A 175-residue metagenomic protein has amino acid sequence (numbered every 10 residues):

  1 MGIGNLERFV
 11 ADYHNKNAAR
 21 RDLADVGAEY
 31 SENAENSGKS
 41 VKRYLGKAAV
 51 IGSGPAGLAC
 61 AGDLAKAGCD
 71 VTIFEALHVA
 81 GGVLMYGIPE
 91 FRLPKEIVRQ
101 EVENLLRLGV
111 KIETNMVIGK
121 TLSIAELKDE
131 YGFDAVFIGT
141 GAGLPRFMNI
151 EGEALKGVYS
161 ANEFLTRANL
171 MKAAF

Functional and structural regions predicted by a protein language model:
M1: Local cysteine-cluster metal-coordination motifs and their immediate loop/turn environment, predominantly Fe-S cluster
L6, V10-K42, Q100-V117, P145-F175: Glycine-rich dinucleotide-binding loop and its adjacent helix/turn
G46: Nucleotide donor/acceptor-binding cores
V50-K120, R146-E153, E163: Beta1-alpha1 glycine-rich phosphate/pyrophosphate-binding loop at the start of Rossmann-like nucleotide-binding domains
I51, F74, G132-G141: Short hydrophobic core segments
T114-V136, M171-A173: Conserved beta-strand-loop-beta-strand element in the redox core of flavoprotein oxidoreductases
